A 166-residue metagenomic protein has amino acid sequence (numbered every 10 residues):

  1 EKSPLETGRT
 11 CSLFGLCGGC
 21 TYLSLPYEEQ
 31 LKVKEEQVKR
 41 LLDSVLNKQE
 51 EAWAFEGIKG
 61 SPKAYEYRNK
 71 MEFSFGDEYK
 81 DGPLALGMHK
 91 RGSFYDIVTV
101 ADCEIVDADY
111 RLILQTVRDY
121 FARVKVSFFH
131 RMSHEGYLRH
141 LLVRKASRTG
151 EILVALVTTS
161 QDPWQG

Functional and structural regions predicted by a protein language model:
E1-G166: Accessory RNA-recognition modules of RNA-modification enzymes
